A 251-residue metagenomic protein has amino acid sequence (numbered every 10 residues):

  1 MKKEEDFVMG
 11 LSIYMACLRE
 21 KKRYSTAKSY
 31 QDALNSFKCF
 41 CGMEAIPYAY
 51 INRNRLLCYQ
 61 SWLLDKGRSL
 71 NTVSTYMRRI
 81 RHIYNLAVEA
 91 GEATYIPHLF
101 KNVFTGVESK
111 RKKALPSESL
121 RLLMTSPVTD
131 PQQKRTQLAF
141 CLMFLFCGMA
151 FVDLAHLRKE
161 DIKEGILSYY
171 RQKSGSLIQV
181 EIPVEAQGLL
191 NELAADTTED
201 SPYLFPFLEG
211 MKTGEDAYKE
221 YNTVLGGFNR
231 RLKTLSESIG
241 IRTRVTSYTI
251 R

Functional and structural regions predicted by a protein language model:
M1-E4: N-terminal helical hairpins
I13-S25, L34-R111, S126: N-terminal core-binding DNA-recognition domain of tyrosine recombinases/integrases
L56, I80, C147, L154 (+1 more regions): Short, basic/aromatic-rich helical patch in the C-terminal catalytic core of site-specific tyrosine
N85-E92, M143-E164: Short, charged phosphate-coordinating catalytic segments
L99-F151, A155: Basic, Lys/Arg- and aromatic-enriched nucleic-acid-binding interface segment
H156-L193: Conserved tyrosine-mediated DNA breakage-rejoining catalytic core shared by Y-recombinases
L190-G227: Major-groove DNA-contacting interfaces characterized by cationic-aromatic clusters
E220, N229-R251: Short, basic (Lys/Arg/His-rich) helix/loop patches that form interaction surfaces in the mid-to-C-terminal regions
